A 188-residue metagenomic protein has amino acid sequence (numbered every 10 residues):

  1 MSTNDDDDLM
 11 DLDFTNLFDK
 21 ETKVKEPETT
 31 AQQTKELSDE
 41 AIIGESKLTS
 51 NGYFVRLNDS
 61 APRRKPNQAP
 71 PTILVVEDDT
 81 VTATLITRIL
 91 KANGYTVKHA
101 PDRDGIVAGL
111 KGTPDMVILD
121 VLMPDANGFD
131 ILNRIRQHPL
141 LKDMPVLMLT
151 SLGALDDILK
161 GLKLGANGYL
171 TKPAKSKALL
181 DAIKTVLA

Functional and structural regions predicted by a protein language model:
M1-T72, K177-A188: Non-catalytic signal-transmission and effector/linker regions of two-component phosphorelay proteins
E77: Conserved acidic carboxylate
T84-A92: Charged docking surfaces used in two-component/phosphorelay signaling
H99-M116: Acidic, metal-coordinating helix/loop segments flanking the phosphotransfer/catalytic sites of two-component signaling
P124, A154, K172: The feature encodes the CheY-like receiver
